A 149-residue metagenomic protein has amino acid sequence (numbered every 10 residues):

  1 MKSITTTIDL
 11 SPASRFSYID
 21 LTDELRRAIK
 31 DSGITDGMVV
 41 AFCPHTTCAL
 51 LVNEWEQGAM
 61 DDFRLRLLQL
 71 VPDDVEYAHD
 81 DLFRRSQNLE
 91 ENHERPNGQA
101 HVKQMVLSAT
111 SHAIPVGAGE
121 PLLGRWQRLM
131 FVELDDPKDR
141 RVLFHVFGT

Functional and structural regions predicted by a protein language model:
M1-T149: Active-site histidine-anchored catalytic micro-motif
